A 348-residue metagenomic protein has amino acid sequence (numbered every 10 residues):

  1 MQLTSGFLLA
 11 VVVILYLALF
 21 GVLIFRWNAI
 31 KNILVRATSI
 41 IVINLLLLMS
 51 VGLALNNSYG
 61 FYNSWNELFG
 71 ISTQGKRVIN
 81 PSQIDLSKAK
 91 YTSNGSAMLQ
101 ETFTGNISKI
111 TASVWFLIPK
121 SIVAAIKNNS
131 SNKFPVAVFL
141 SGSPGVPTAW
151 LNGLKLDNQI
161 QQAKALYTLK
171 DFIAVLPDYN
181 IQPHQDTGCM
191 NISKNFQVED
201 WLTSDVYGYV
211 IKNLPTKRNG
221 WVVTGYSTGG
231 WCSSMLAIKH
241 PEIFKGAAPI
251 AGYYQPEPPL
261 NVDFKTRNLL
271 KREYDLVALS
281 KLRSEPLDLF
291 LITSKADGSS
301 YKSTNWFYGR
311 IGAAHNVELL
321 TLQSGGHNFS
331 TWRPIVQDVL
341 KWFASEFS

Functional and structural regions predicted by a protein language model:
M1-S348: Non-catalytic cap/lid and distal C-terminal segments of serine-dependent acyl enzymes
